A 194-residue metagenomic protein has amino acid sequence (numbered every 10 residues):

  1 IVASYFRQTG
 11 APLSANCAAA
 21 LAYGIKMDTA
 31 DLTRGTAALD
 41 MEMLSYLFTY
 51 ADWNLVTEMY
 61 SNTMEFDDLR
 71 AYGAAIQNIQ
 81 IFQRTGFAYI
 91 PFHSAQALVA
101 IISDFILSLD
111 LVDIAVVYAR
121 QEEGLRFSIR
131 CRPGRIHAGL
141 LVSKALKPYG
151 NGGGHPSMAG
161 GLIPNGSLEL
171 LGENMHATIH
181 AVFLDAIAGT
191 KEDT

Functional and structural regions predicted by a protein language model:
I1-G24: A short, charged helix-loop
M27-T194: Hydrophobic helix-and-loop "lid/oligomerization" segment in the mid-to-C-terminal part of catalytic domains
